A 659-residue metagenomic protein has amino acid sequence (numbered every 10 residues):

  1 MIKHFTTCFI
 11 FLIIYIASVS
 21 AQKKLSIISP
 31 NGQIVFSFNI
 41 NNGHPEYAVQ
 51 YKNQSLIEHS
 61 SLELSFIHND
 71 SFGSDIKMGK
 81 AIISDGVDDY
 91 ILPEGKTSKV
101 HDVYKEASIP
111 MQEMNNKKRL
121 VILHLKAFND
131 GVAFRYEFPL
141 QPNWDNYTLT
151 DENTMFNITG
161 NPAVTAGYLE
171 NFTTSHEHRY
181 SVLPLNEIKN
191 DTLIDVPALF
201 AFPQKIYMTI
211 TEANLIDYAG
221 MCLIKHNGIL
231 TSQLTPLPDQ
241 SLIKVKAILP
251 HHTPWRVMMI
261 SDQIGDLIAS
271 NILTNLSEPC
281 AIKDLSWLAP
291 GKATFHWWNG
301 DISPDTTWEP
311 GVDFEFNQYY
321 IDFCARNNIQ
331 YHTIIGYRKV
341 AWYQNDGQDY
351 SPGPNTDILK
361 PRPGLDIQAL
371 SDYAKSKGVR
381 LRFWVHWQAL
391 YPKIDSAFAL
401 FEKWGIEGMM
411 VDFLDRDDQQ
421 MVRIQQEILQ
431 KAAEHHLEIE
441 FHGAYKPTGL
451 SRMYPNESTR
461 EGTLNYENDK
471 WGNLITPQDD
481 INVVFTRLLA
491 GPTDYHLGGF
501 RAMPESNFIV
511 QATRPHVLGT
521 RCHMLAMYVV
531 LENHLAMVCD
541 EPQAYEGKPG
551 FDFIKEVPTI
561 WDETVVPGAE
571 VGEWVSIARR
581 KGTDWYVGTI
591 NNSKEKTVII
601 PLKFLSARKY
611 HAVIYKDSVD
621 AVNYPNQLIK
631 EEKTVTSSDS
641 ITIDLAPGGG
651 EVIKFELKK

Functional and structural regions predicted by a protein language model:
M1-K24: Bacterial Sec-dependent N-terminal signal peptides
K24-C280: N-terminal accessory beta-strand-rich subdomains and adjacent acidic, glycine-rich linkers that precede catalytic cores
I109, D540-Y586, I590, D620-N626: Glycan-recognition and catalytic regions of carbohydrate-active enzymes
I248-F323, N327, Y331: An acidic-aromatic substrate-binding cleft motif
G336-T520: Aromatic- and carboxylate-enriched substrate-binding clefts and catalytic-loop regions of carbohydrate-active enzymes
E570-Y610, E651-V652: Carbohydrate-binding surface patches
E632-K659: C-terminal beta-strand-rich structural cap/linker in extracellular carbohydrate-active enzymes
